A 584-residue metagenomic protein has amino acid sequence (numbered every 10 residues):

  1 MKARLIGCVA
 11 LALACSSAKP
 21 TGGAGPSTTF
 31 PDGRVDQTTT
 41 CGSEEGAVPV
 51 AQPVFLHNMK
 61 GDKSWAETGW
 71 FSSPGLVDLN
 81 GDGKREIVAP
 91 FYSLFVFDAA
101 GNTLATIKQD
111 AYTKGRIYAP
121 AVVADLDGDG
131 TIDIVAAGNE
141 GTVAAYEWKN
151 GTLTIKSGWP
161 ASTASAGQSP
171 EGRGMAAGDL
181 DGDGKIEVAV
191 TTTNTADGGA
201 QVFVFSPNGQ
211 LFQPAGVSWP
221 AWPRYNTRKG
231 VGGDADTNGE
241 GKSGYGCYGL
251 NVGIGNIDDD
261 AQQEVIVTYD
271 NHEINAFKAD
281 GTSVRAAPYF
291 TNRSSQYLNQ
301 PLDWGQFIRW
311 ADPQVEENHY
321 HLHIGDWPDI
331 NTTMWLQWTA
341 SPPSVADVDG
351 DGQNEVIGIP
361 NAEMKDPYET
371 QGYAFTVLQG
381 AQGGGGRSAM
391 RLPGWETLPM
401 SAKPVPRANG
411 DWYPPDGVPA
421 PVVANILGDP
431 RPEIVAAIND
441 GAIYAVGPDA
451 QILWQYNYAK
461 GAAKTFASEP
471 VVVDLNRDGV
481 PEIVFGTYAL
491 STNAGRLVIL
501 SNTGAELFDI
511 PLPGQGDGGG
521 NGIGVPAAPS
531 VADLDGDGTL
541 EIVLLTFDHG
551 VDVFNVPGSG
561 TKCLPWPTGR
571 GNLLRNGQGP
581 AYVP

Functional and structural regions predicted by a protein language model:
M1-D36: Ser/Thr-rich, Pro/Gly/Ala-heavy low-complexity intrinsically disordered linkers and tails of secreted extracellular
F30-P584: Extracytoplasmic/lumenal domain signature
